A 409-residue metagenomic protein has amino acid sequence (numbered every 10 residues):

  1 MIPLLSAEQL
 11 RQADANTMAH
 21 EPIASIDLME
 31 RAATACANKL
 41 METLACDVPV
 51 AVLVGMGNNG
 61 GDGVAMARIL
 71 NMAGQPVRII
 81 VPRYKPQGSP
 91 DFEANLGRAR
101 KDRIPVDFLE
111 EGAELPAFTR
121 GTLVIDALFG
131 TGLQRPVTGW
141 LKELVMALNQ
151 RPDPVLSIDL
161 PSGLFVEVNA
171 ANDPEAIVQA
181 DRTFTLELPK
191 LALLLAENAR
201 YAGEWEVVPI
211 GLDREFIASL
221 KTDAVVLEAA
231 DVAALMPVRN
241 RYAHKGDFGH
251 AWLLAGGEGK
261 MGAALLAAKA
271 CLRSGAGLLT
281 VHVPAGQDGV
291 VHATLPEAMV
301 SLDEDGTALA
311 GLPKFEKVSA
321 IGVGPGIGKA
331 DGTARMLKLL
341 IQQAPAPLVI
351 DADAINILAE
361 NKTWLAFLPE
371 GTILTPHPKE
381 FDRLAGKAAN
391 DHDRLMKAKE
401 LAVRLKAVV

Functional and structural regions predicted by a protein language model:
M1-P82, S89, R182, L188 (+3 more regions): Small-residue (G/A/S/T)-rich helix-start motifs and N-terminal tracts that mark the onset
A65-N149, G289-S301, L309-K317: N-terminal small/polar loop signature for handling phosphorylated ligands or for N-terminal nucleophile
D91, P136-V137, N169-A170, A385-A389: Short, solvent-exposed loop/turn segments at secondary-structure boundaries
L96, L141-V145, A180, L337 (+1 more regions): Amphipathic alpha-helical segments in well-structured domains
P105, F165, H392-R394: Generic hydrophobic, helix-prone segments enriched in Leu/Val/Ile
G121-L123, L128-T222: Internal gly/pro-rich beta-alpha loop/helix module that stabilizes soluble enzyme cofactors or their anionic handles
